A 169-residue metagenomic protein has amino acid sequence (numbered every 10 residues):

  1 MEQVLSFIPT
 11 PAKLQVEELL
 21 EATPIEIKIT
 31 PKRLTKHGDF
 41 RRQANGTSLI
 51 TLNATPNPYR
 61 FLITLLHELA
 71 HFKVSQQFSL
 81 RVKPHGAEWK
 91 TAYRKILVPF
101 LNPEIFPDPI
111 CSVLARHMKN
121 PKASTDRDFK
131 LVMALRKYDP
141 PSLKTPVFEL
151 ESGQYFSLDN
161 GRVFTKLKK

Functional and structural regions predicted by a protein language model:
E2-S6, T10-R42, L49, S79-K169: Metalloprotease/metallohydrolase-associated module, dominated by Zn2+-dependent proteases
T35-Q43, R60-I63, H67: Membrane-targeting and insertion segments and their boundary/processing signals
G46-L65, S79-P84: Short pre-active-site segment immediately N-terminal to the catalytic Zn-binding motif
T64, E68-Q76: Catalytic glutamate of the conserved HExxH
